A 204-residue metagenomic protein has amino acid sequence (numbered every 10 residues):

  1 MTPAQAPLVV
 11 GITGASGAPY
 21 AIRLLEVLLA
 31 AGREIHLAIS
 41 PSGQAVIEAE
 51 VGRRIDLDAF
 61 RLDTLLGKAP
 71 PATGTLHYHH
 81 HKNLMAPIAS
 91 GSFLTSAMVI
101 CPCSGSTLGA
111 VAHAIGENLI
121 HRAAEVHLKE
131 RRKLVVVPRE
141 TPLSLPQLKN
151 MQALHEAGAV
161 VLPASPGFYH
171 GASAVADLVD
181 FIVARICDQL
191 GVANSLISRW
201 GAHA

Functional and structural regions predicted by a protein language model:
M1-V135, P142-A204: A cross-family phosphate/adenosyl-ligand binding-site feature
